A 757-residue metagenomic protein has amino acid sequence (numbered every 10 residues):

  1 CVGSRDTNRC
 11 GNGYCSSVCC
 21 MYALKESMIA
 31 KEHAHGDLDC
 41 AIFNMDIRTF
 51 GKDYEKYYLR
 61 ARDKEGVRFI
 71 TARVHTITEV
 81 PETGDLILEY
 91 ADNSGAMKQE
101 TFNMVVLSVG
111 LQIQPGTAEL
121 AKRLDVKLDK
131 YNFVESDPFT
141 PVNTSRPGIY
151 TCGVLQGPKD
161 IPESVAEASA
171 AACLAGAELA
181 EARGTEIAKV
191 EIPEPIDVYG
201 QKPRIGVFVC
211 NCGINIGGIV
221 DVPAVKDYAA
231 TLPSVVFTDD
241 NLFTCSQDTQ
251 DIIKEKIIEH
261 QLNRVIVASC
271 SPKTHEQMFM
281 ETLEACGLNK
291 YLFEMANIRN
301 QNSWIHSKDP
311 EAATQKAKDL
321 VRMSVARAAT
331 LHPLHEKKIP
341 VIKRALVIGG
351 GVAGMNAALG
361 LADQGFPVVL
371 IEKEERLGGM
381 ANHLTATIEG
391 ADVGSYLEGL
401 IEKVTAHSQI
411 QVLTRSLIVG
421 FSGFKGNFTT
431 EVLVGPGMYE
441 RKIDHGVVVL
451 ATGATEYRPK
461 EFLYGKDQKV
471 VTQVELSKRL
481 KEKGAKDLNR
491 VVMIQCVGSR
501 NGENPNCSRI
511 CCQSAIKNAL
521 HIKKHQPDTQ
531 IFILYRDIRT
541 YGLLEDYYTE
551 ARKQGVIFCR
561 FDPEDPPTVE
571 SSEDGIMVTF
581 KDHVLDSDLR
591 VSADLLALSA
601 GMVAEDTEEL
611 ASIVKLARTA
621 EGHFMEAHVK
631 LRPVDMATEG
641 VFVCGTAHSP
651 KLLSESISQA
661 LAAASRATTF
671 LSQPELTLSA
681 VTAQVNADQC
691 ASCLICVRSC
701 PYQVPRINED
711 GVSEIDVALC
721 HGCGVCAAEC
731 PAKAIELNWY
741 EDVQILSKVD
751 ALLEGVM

Functional and structural regions predicted by a protein language model:
C1-M757: Residues forming the flavin
